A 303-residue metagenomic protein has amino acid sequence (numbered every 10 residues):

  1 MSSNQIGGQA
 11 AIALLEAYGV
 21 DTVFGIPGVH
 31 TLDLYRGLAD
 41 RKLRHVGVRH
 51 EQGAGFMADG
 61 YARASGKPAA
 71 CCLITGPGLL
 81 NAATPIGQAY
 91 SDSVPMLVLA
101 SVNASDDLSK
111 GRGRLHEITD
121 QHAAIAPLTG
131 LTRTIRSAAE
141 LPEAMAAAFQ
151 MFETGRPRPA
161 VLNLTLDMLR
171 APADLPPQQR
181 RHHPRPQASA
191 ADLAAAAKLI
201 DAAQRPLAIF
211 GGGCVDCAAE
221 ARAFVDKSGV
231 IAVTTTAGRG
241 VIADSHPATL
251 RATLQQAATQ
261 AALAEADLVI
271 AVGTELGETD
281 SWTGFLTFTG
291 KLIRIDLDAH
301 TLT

Functional and structural regions predicted by a protein language model:
S2-T303: N-terminal alpha/beta PP-like core and its mobile active-site loop of ThDP/TPP-dependent enzymes
